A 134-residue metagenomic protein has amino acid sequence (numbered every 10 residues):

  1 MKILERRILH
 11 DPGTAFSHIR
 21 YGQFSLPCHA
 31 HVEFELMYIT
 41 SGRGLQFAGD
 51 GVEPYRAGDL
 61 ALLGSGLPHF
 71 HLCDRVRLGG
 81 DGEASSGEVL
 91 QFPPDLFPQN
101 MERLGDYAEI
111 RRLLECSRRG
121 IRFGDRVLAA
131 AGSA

Functional and structural regions predicted by a protein language model:
M1-A61: Generic protein-terminus/edge-of-domain signal
I3-P12, L67-S133: A hydrophobic/aromatic-rich effector-binding and dimerization subdomain of bacterial HTH-type transcriptional regulators
